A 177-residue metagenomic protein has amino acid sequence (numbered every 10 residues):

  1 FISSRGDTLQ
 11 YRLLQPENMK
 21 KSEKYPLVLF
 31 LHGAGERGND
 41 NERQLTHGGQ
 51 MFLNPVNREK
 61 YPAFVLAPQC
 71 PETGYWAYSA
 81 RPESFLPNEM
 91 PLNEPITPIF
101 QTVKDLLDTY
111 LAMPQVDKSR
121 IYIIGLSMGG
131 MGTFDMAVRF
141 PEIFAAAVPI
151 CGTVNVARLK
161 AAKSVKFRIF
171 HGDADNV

Functional and structural regions predicted by a protein language model:
F1-L27, A63, I99-D105, I124-M131 (+2 more regions): A domain-start/cap signature at the N-terminus of enzymes
N18-E23, W76-L126: Gly/Ser-rich "nucleophile elbow"/oxyanion-hole loop immediately N-terminal to the catalytic nucleophile in hydrolases
E23-Y25, N39-R43, W76-R81, D135-M136 (+1 more regions): Short, solvent-exposed loop/turn and secondary-structure capping segments
A34-F100: Active-site machinery of serine-nucleophile hydrolases
Y61, A162-F167: Short, proline-enriched alpha-helix->beta-strand connector loops that line the catalytic pocket of alpha/beta-hydrolase
D108-K163: Primarily recognizes the serine-hydrolase "nucleophile elbow" in alpha/beta-hydrolase and SGNH/GDSL folds
I169-H171, D175: Short beta-strand/loop motif that positions the catalytic acidic residue of the alpha/beta-hydrolase fold
